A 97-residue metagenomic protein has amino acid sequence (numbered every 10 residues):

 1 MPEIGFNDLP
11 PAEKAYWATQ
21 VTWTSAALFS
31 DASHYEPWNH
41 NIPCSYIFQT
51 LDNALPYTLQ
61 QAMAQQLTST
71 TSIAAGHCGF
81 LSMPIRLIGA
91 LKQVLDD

Functional and structural regions predicted by a protein language model:
M1-E36: Helix-rich cap/lid subdomain of alpha/beta-hydrolase
W23-I85, G89-L91: Conserved serine/cysteine hydrolase catalytic core
D96: Catalytic phosphate/metal-binding cores of nucleic-acid and nucleotide-processing enzymes, i.e., regions that mediate
